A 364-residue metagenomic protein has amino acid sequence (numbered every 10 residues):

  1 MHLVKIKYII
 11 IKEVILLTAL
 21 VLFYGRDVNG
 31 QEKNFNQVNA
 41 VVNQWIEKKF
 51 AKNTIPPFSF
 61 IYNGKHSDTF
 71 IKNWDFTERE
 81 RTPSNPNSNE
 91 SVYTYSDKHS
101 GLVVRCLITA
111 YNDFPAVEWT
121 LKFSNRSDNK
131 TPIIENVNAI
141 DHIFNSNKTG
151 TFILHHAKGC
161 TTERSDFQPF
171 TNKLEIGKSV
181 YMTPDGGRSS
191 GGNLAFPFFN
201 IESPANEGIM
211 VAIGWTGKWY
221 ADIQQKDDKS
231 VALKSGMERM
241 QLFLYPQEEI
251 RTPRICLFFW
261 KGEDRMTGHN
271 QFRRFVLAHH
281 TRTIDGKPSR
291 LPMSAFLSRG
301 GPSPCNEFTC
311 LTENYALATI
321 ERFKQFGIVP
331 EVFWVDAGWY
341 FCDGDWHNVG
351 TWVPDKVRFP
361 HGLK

Functional and structural regions predicted by a protein language model:
M1-E32: Bacterial Sec-dependent N-terminal signal peptides
Q31-D228, E238: Polysaccharide-binding surfaces and accessory modules of carbohydrate-active proteins
T120-S124, R251, S294-F296: Residues within well-ordered beta-strands of beta-sheet-rich folds
L121, Q247, F333: Conserved, mostly hydrophobic/aromatic
K234-M240: Short alpha-helix capping/helix-loop boundary micro-motifs
L242-K261: Short Pro-Gly-centered flexible turn/kink motifs
F258-P292: Terminal connector regions
L291-K364: Aromatic-lined carbohydrate-binding/catalytic grooves of carbohydrate-active enzymes
